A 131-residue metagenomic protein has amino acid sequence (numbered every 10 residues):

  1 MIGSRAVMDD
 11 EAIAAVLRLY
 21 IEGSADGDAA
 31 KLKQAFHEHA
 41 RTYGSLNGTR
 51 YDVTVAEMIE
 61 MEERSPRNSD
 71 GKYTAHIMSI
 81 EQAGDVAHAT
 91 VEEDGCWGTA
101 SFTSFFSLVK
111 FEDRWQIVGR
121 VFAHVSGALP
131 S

Functional and structural regions predicted by a protein language model:
M1-E38, Y51-V53, A128-L129: Short, low-complexity N-terminal intrinsically disordered segments enriched in polar/charged residues
D9-A15, R41-A100: Surface-exposed, charged secondary-structure patches
G27, C96, E112: Residue-level signal for short amphipathic helical patches enriched in basic/charged and nearby hydrophobic residues
D28, A35, L46-G48, Y73 (+3 more regions): Residue-level detector of alpha-helical recognition elements and their boundaries
F36, E93-G95, V121-F122: Short beta-strand segments enriched in hydrophobic/aromatic residues within well-folded beta-rich domains
H39, V55-M61, W115-Q116, A128-P130: Short alpha-helical linear motifs
S101-L129: Short beta-strand edge/turn micro-motifs at domain boundaries
